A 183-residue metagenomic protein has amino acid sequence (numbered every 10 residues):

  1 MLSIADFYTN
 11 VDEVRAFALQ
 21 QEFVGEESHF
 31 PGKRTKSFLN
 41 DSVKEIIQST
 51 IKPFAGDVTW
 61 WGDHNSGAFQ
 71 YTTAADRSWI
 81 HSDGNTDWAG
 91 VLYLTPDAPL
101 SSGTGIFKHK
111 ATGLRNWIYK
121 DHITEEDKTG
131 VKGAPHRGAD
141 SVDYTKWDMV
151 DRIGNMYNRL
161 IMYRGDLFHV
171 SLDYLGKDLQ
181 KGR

Functional and structural regions predicted by a protein language model:
M1-M162, D166-R183: Fe(II)/2-oxoglutarate oxygenase catalytic core
